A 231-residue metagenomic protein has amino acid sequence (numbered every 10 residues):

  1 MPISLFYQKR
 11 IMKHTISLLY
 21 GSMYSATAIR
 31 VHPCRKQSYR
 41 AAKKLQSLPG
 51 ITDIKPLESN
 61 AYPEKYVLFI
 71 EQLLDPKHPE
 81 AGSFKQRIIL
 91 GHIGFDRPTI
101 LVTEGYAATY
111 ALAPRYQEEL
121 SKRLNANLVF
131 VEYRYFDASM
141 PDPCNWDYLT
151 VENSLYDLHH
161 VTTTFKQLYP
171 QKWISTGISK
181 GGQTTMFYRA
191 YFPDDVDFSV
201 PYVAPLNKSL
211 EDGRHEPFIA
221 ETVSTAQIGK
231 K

Functional and structural regions predicted by a protein language model:
M1-Q37, I219-I228: Bacterial Sec-dependent N-terminal signal peptides
R30-A126: Catalytic-loop region of hydrolases
Y106, E132-F136, P205: Short beta-to-alpha linker loops that shape the active-site pocket of alpha/beta-hydrolase fold enzymes
S121-A138: Conserved alpha/beta-hydrolase
Y148-K166: Alpha/beta-hydrolase active-site loop
Y169-I178: Alpha/beta-hydrolase fold nucleophile elbow
G182-P193: Short glycine-enriched nucleophile-adjacent loop and the immediately C-terminal alpha-helix near the catalytic center
V196-K231: A catalytic-pocket lid/entrance helix-loop region that shapes and gates access to the active site across common
